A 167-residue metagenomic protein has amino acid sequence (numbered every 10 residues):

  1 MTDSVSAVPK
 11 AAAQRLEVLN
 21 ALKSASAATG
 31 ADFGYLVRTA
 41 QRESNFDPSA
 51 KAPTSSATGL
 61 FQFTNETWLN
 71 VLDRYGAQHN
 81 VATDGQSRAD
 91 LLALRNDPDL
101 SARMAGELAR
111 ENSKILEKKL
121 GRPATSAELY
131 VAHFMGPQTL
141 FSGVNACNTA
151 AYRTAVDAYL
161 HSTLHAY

Functional and structural regions predicted by a protein language model:
T2-F46, D99-R103, R110-L120: Export/targeting segments at the very N-terminus of extracytoplasmic proteins
A21, F63, E128: Short Gly/charged-rich anion-binding patches and loops
F33-V81, G85: Secreted/periplasmic proteins that engage bacterial cell-wall peptidoglycan
S55, G121, N148-T149: Sparse recognition of residues in long alpha-helices and their boundaries
N65-T125, F134-S142: Alpha-helical segment that forms one wall of the substrate-binding/catalytic cleft in peptidoglycan-active domains
T125-Y167: Catalytic and substrate-binding regions of cell-wall glycan-acting enzymes that process beta-1,4-linked
